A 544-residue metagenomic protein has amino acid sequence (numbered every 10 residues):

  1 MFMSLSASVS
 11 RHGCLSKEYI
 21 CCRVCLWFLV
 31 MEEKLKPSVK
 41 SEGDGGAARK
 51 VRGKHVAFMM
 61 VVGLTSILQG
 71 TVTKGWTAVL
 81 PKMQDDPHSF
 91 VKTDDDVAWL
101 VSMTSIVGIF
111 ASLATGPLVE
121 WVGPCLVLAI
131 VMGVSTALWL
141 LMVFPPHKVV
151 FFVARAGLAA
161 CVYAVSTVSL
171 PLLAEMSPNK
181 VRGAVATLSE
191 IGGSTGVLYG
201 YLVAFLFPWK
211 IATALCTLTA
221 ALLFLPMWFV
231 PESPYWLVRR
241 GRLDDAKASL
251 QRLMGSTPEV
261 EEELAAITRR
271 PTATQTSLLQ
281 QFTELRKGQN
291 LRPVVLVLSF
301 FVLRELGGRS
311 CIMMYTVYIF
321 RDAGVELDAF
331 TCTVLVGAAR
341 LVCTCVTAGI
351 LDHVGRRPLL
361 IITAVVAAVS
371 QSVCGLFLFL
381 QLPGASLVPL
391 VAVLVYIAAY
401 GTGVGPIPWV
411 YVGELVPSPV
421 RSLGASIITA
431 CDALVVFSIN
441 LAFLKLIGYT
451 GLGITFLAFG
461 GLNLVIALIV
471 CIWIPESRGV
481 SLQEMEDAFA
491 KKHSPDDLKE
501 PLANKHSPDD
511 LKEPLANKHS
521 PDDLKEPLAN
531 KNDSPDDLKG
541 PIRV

Functional and structural regions predicted by a protein language model:
F2-S10: Extreme N-terminal basic, low-complexity initiation segments that serve as generic localization/processing leaders
C14, C21-C25: Cysteine-centered motifs
C22, E32-Q251, A273-D510, L515 (+2 more regions): Alpha-helical transmembrane bundle of multi-pass membrane proteins
T257-E262, K492: Short arginine-rich
V260-T272: Short, well-structured alpha-helical segments
